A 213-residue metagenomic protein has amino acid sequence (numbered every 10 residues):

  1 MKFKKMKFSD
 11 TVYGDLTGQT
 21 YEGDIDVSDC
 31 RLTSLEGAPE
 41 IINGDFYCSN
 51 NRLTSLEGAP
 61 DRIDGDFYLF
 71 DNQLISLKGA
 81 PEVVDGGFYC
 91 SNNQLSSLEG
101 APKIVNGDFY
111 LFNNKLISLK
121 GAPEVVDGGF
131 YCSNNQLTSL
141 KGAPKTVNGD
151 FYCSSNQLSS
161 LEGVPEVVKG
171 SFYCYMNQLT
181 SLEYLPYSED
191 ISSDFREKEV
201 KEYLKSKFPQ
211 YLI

Functional and structural regions predicted by a protein language model:
M1-G18, E22-D24, D190, D194-Y211: Charge-dense, intrinsically disordered terminal/linker segments
M6-N51, R62-G65, L69, V84-G86 (+5 more regions): LRR N-terminal entry segment and analogous cap-like coil->beta motifs
L16, L35-A38, L56-A59, L77-A80 (+5 more regions): Canonical leucine-rich repeat
T33, T54-E57, D64, D85 (+5 more regions): Asparagine-rich low-complexity intrinsically disordered tracts
I41-D45, N50, I63-D66, K78 (+9 more regions): Intrinsic-disorder/low-complexity detector
E82-V83, G87, I104, E124-V125 (+5 more regions): Long, intrinsically disordered low-complexity repeat domains
V164-I213: Leucine-rich solenoid repeat scaffolds
